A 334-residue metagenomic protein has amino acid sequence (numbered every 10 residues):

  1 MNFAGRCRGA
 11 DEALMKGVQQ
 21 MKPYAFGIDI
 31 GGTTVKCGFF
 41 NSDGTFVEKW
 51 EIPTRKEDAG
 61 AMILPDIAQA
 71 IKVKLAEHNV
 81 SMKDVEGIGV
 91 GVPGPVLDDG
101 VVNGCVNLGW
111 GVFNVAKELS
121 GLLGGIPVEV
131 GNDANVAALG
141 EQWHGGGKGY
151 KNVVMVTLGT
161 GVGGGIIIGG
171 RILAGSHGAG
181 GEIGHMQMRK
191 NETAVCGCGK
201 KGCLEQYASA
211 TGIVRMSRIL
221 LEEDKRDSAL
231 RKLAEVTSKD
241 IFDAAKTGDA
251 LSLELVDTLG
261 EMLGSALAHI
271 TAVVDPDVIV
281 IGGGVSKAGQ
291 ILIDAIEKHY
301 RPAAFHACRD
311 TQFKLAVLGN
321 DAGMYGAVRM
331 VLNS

Functional and structural regions predicted by a protein language model:
N2-G87, V96-D99, K117-V128, G140-Y150 (+3 more regions): ATP-binding/phosphotransfer module of carbohydrate and carboxylate kinases, centering on a glycine-rich
D29, G89-P93, G131, M155-G161 (+1 more regions): Short beta-strand segments
G87-N114: Gly/Ser/Thr-rich active-site cleft segment
V106-V112, E129-N135, M155-L158, K314-N320: Active-site nucleophile and cofactor-binding loops and adjacent substrate-binding regions of central metabolic enzymes
A137-W143, G164-I166, H185-M186: Adenylate-forming
G175-S176: A short alpha->loop->secondary-structure connector
A179-I183: Structural signature of FAD isoalloxazine-binding scaffolds in flavoprotein oxidoreductases
